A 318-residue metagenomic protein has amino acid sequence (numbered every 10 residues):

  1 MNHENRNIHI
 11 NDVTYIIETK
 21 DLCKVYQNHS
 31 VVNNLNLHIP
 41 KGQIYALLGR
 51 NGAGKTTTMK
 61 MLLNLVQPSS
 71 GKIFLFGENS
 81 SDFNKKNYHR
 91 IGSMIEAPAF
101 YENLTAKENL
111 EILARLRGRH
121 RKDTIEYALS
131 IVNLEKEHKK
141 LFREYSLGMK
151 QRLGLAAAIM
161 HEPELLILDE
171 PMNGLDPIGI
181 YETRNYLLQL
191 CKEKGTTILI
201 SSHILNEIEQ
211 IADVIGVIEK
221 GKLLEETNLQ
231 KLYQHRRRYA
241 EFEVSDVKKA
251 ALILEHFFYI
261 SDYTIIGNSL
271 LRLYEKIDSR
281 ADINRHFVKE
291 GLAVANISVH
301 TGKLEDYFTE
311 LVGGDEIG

Functional and structural regions predicted by a protein language model:
M1-C23, G314-G318: ABC-family P-loop ATPase nucleotide-binding domain
T14-T19, K24-I200, L205-E219, L223-E225: ABC transporter nucleotide-binding domains
K41, A106, L229, T301-L304: Structural motif detector for alpha-helix initiation sites
S93, R119, L134, K192 (+4 more regions): Residue-level marker of structural boundaries
N185-Y274: ABC transporter nucleotide-binding domain
R238-L311, G318: Short, charged/small-residue-rich alpha-helical element at the C-terminal edge of ABC transporter nucleotide-binding
